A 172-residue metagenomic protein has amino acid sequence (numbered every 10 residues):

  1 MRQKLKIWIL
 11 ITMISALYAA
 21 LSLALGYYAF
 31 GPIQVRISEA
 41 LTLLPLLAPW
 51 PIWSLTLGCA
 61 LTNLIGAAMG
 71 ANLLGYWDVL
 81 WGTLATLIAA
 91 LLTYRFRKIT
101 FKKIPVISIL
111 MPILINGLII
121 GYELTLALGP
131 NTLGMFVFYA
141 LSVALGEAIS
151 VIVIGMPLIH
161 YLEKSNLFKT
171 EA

Functional and structural regions predicted by a protein language model:
M1-W53, L57: Hydrophobic transmembrane alpha-helices
G26-P32, A40, A60-T83, I88-L91 (+1 more regions): Membrane-embedded alpha-helical hairpins and interfacial helices in multi-pass inner-membrane proteins
